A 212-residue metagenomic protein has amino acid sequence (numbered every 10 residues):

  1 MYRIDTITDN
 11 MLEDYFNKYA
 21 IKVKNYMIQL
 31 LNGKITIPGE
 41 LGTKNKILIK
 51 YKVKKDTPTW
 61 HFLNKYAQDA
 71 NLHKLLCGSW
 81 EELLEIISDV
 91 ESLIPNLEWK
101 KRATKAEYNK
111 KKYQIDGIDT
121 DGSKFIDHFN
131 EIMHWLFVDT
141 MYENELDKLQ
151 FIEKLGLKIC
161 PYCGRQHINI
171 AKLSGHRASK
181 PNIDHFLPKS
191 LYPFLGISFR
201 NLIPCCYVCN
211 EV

Functional and structural regions predicted by a protein language model:
M1-T140: N-terminal accessory alpha/beta regions
S123, E143-E145, I170-A171: Short secondary-structure capping/junction motifs at helix and strand boundaries
W135-K148, D184-L191: Short Cys/His-rich Zn2+-coordinating modules
L146-G156, F194-F199: Short, flexible, mixed-charge glycine/proline-rich loop motifs that serve as phosphate/nucleic-acid-contacting
I159, N182, C205: The −1 position to Zn-ligating cysteines in a subset of zinc-ribbon hairpins
P161-R165, V208: Short, cysteine/histidine-rich loop/knuckle motifs that typically chelate Zn2+
H167-N201: Histidine-centered nuclease catalytic patch
L202-V212: Short Cys/His-centered divalent metal-binding micro-motifs
